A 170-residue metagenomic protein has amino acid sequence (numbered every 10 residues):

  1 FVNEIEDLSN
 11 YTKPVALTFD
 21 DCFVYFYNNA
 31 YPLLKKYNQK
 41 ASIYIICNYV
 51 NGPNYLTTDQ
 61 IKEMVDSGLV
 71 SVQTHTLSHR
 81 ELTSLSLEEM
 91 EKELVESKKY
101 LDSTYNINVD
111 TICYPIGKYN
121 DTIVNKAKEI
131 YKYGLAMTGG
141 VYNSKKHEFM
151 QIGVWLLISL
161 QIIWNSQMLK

Functional and structural regions predicted by a protein language model:
F1-T18, V24-N29, S67, S84-K170: C-terminal active-site subregion of NodB/CE4 polysaccharide deacetylases
F19, S71-H79: Histidine-centered catalytic micro-motifs
Y31-Q39, L56-T74, K128, N143-H147: Acidic (Asp/Glu)-rich catalytic clusters
K40-V50, N54, T58: Juxtamembrane helix-loop-helix connectors linking adjacent transmembrane helices in multi-pass membrane enzymes
Y44, H75, A136-M137: Short beta-strand and adjacent tight-turn residues that come in two discontinuous sequence segments and form the edges
C47-N51, E81, P115-K118: Short histidine/acidic/glycine/proline-rich micro-motifs that form metal- and phosphate-coordinating active-site loops
V50, L77, L82-L85, L157: Hydrophobic pocket-lining residues within nucleotide cofactor-binding pockets
N54-Q60, E88-E93: Charged helix-capping and loop-helix junction motifs
